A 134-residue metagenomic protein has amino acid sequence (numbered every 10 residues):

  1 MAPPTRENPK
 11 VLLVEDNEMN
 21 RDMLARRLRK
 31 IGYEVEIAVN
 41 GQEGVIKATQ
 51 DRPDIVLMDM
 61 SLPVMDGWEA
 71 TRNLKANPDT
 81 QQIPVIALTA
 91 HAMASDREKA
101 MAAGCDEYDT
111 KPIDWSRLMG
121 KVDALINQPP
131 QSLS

Functional and structural regions predicted by a protein language model:
E15: Conserved acidic carboxylate
D22-K30: Charged docking surfaces used in two-component/phosphorelay signaling
A25, P112-V122: C-terminal output helix
G32-V39, K47: Short hydrophobic/Thr-rich beta-strand motif most characteristic of the beta2 strand and flanking loop of CheY-like
D51-L57, L62: Active-site beta3 strand of CheY-like receiver
P63, Q81, M93, K111: The feature encodes the CheY-like receiver
